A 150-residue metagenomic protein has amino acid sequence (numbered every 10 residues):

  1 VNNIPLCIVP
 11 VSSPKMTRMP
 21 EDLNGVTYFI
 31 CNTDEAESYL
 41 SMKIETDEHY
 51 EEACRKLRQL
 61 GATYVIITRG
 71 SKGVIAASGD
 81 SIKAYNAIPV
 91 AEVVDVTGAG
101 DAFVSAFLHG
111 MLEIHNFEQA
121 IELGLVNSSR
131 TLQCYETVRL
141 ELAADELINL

Functional and structural regions predicted by a protein language model:
V1-P5, L60-T63: A short helix->loop->beta-strand "cap" motif at the edges of active sites that frequently abuts
L6-I8, F29: Hydrophobic faces of well-ordered beta-strands that scaffold small-molecule active sites in alpha/beta enzyme cores
I8-P14: Short gly/ser/thr-rich secondary-structure transition/capping motifs
V11, D34, G70: Anionic group-transfer/hydrolysis microenvironments
K15-M16, E21, G25, D47-L150: Conserved phosphate-binding/catalytic region of the ribokinase-like
V26-D34: Non-cysteine beta-strand/loop elements that form the S-adenosyl-L-methionine
A36-E37, V74: A generic structural signal for short hydrophobic patches within well-formed alpha-helices
S41-K43: PAS/PAS-like sensory domain cap-loop motif
